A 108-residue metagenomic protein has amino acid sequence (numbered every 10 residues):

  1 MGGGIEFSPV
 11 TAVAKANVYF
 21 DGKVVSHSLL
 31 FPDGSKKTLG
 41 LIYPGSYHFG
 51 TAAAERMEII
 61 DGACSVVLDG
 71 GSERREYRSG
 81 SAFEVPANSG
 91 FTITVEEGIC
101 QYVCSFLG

Functional and structural regions predicted by a protein language model:
M1-S35: A short, N-terminal "cap"/entry segment at the start of jelly-roll beta-barrel domains of the cupin/DSBH fold
D21, S26, L39-Y43, E76 (+2 more regions): Acidic, Ser/Thr/Pro
L30-A52, E84-A87: Conserved short histidine dyad/triad with adjacent acidic residue
D33, G70, V95-E97: A generic beta-sheet turn/junction motif
T51-V66: Short, conserved beta-strand element in jelly-roll/cupin
G70-N88: Short acidic-glycine-tyrosine-enriched beta hairpin
P86-G108: Ligand-binding loop in jelly-roll beta-barrel domains
